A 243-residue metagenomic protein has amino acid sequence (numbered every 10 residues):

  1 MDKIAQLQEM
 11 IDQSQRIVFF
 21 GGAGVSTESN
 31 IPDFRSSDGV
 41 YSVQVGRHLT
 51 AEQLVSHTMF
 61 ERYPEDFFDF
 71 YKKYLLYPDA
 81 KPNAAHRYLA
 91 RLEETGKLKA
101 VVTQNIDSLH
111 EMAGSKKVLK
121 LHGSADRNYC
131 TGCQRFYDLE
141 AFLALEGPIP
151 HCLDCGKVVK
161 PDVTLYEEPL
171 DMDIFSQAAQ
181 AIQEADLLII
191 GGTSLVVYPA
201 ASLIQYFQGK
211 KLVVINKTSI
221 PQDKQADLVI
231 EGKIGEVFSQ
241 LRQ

Functional and structural regions predicted by a protein language model:
M1-Q243: Conserved catalytic core of sirtuin-type NAD+-dependent deacylases
